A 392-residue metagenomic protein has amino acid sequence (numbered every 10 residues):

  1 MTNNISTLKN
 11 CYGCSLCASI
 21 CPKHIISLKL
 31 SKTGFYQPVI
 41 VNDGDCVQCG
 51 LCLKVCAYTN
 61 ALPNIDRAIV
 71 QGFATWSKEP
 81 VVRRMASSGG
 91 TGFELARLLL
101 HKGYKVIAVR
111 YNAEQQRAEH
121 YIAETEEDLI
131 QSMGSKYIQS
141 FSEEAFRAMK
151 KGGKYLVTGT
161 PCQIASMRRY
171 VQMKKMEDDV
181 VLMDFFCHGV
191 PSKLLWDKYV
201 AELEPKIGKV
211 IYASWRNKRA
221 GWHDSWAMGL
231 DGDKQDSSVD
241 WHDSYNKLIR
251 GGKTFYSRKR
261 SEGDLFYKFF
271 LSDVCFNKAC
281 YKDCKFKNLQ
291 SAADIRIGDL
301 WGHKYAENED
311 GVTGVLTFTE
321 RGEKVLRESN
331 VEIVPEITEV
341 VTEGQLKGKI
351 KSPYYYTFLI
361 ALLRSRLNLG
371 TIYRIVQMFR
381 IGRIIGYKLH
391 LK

Functional and structural regions predicted by a protein language model:
M1-C14, I26-Q48, W76, S261-S272: Ferredoxin-like iron-sulfur electron-transfer modules
N3, L16-V39, G50-A68, D294-I295: Iron-sulfur cluster-binding cysteine motifs and their immediate structural context in ferredoxin-like electron-transfer
C11-C17, C21, C46-C52, C56 (+2 more regions): Short cysteine clusters
D45-L51, S88, H242: Short N-terminal signal/transit or membrane-insertion segments and the immediately adjacent low-complexity/disordered
A57-K392: Iron-sulfur-associated redox domains of electron-transfer enzymes in respiratory and anaerobic energy metabolism
